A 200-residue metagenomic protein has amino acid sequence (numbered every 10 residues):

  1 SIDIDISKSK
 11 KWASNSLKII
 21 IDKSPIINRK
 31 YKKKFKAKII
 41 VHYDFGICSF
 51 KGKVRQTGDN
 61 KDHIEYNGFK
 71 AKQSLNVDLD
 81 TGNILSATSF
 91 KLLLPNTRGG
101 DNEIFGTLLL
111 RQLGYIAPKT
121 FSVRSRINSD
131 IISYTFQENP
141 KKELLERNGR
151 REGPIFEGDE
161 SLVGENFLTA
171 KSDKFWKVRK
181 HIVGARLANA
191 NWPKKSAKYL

Functional and structural regions predicted by a protein language model:
S1-K51: Regulatory N- and C-terminal appendages and interdomain linkers associated with kinase/kinase-like NTP transferase
K8, Y43, G58, L79-T81 (+4 more regions): Short, flexible loop/turn elements at secondary-structure junctions
N15-S16, H63-N67, E146-R150: Short, solvent-exposed loop/turn and secondary-structure capping segments
I19-I26, D59-D62, K119: N-terminal post-signal-peptidase region of extra-cytosolic proteins
F35-K91: Conserved oxyanion/phosphate-binding beta-strand-loop segments in alpha/beta enzyme cores
G52, N76-D78, K91-L94, L108 (+2 more regions): Structural recognition of the beta-strand scaffold that forms the well-ordered cores of secreted hydrolase catalytic
L85-I132, P193-K198: A conserved hydrophobic secondary-structure block that centers on an alpha-helix together with its immediately flanking
L113-P118, D130-L200: Internal "kinase-insert"/substrate-recognition segments embedded within catalytic cores of ATP-dependent enzymes
